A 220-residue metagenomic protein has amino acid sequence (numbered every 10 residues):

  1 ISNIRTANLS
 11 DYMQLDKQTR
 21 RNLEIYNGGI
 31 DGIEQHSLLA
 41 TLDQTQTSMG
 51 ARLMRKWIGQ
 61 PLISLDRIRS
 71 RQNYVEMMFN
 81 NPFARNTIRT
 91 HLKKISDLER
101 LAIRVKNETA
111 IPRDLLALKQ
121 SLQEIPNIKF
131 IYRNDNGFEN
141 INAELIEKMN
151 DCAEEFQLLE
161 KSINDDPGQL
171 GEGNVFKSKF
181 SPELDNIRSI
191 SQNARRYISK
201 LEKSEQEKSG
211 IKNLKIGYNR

Functional and structural regions predicted by a protein language model:
I1-R220: Alpha-helical bundle segments enriched in helix-capping/polar residues
